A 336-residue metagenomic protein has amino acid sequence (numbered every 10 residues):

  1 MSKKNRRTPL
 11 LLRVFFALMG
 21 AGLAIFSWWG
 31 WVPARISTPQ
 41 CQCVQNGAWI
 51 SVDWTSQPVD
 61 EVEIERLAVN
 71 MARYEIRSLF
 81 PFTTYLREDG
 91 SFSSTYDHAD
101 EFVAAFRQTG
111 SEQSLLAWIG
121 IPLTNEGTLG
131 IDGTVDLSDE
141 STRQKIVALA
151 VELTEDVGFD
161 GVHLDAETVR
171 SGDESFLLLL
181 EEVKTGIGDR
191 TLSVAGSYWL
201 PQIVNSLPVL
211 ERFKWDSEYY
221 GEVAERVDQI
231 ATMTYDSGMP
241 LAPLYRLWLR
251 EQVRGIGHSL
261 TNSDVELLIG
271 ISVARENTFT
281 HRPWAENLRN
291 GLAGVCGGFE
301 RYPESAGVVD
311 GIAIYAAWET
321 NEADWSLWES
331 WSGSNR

Functional and structural regions predicted by a protein language model:
M1-L10: N-terminal Lys/Arg-rich, disordered targeting/topogenic segments
L11-W29: Hydrophobic membrane-insertion alpha-helices, especially the h-region of bacterial N-terminal signal peptides
W28-Q40: Aromatic-capped interface at the extracytoplasmic side of an N-terminal signal-anchor transmembrane helix
W29, Y235, H258-R336: Substrate-binding cleft of secreted/luminal carbohydrate-active enzymes
P39-E61, Y74, F82-A224: Chitinase-like catalytic core of GlcNAc-active glycosidases
R77, D160, D310: Short acidic/polar active-site loop segments enriched in Thr and Asp
L79, L164, I230, I269 (+1 more regions): Conserved, mostly hydrophobic/aromatic
V169-D173, T191-G257, T280-R301: Extracellular glycoside hydrolase catalytic/binding regions
